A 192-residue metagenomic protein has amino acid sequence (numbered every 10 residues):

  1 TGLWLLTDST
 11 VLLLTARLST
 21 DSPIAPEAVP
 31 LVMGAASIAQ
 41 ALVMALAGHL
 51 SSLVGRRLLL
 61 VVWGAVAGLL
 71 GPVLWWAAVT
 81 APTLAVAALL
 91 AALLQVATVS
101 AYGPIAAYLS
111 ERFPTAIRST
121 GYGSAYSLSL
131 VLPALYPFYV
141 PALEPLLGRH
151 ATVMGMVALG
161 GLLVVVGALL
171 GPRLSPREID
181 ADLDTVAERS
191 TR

Functional and structural regions predicted by a protein language model:
T1-A41, P133-P137: Extracytoplasmic gate region of multi-pass secondary transporters
M44-R56: Helix-to-loop junctions at the C-terminal end of transmembrane segments in multipass secondary transporters
L53-A65: Cytoplasmic membrane-interface "Motif A"-like loop-to-helix N-cap segments of 12-TM Major Facilitator Superfamily
A65-A81: C-terminal ends and interior cores of transmembrane alpha-helices in multi-pass membrane transporters/permeases
S100-F113: Intracellular juxtamembrane helix-capping segments at the cytosolic ends of symmetry-related transmembrane helices
S110, T115-L146: A late C-terminal transmembrane helix in Major Facilitator Superfamily
A142-L159: A membrane-interface helix-boundary motif in multi-pass transporters
A158-T185: Multi-pass alpha-helical transporter architecture, strongest for 12-TM Major Facilitator/SLC carriers used
